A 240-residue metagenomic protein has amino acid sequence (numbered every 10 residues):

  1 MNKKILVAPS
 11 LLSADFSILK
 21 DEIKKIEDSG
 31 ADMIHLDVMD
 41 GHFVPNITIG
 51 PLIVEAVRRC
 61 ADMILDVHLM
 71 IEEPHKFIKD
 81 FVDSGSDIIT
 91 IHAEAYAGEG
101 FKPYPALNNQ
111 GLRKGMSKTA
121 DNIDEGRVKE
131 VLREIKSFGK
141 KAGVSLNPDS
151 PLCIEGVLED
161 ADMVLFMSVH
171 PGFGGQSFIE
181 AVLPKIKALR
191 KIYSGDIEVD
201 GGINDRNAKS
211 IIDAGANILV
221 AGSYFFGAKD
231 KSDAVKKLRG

Functional and structural regions predicted by a protein language model:
I5-S10, I34-L36, V57, L65-L69 (+5 more regions): Hydrophobic faces of well-ordered beta-strands that scaffold small-molecule active sites in alpha/beta enzyme cores
L19, I26, D37, F81 (+6 more regions): Conserved, mostly hydrophobic/aromatic
E22-I23, E73-S84, D149-A161, I203-L219: Catalytic cores of alpha/beta
I34-I49, A93-F101, S117-T119, V169-G175 (+1 more regions): Glycine-rich, proline-tolerant flexible connector loops at the mouths of alpha/beta enzymes
D40-T48, L52, V144, P148-S150 (+5 more regions): Glycine/Thr-rich beta-alpha phosphate-binding loop at enzyme active sites
I47-H68, V131-S145, E180-G201, K237-G240: Alpha-helix-loop-beta-strand connector modules within alpha/beta enzyme cores
I89-G98, L165-G174, A214-A234: Glycine-rich phosphate-binding active-site loops on the catalytic face of alpha/beta enzymes
K102-G111, I212, Y224-G240: C-terminal helical cap(s) of enzyme catalytic domains, especially alpha/beta-barrels
